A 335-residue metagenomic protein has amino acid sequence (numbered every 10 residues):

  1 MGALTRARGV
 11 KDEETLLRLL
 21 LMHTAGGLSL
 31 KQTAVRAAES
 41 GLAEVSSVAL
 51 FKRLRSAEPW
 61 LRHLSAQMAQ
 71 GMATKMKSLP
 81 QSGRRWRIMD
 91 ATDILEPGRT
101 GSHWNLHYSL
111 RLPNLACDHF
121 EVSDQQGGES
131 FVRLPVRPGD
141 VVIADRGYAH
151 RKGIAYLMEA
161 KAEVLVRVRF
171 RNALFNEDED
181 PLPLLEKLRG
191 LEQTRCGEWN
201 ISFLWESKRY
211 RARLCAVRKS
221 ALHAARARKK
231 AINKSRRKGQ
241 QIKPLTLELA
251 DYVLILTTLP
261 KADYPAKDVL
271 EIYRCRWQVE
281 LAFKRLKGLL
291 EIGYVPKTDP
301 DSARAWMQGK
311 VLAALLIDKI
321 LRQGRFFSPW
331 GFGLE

Functional and structural regions predicted by a protein language model:
M1-G27, V35, E44-V45, A49-L50 (+4 more regions): Single, function-defining residue in the core of a domain
Q32-E39: Short alpha-helical "recognition helix" segments of helix-turn-helix
W60-M76: Short Lys/Arg-enriched helix C-cap and helix-to-coil transition segments that create basic nucleic-acid-contact patches
M89-I94: Long, charge-dense accessory insertions within large macromolecular proteins
